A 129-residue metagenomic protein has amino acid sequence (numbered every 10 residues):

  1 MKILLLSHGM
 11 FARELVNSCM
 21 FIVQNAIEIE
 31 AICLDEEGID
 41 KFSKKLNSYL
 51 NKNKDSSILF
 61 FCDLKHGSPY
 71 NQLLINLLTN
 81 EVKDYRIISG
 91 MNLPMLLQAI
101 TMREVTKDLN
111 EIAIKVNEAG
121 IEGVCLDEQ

Functional and structural regions predicted by a protein language model:
K2-Q129: N-terminal loops that bind phosphate or other acidic moieties and the adjacent beta-alpha structural core
